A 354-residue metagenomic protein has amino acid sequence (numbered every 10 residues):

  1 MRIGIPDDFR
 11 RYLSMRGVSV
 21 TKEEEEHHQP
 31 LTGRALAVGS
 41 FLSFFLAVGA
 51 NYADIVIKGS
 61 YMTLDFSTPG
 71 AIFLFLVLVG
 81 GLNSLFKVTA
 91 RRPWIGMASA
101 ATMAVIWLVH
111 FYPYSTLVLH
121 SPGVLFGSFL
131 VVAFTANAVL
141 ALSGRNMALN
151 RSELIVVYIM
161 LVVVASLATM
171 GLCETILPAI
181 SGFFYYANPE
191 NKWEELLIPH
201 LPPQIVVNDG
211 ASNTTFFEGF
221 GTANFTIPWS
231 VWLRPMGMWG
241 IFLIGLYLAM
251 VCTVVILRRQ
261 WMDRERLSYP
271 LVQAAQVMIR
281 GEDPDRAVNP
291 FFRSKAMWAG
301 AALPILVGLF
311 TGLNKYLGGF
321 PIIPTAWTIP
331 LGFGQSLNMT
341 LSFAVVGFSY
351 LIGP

Functional and structural regions predicted by a protein language model:
R2-V20, E25-Q29, G33-P354: Transmembrane-helix bundle segments that line or gate the permeation/cavity pathway in multi-pass membrane proteins
